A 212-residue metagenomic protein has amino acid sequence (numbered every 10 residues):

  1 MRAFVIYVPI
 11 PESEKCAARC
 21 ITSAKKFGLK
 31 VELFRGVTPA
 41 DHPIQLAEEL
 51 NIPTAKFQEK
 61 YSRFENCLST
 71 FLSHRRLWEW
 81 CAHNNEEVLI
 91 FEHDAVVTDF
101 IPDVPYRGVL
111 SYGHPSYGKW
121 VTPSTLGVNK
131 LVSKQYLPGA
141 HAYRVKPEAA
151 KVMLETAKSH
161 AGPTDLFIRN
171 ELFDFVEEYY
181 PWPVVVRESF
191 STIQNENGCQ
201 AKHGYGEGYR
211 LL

Functional and structural regions predicted by a protein language model:
M1-F91, A95-L212: An acidic/histidine-cluster motif and surrounding catalytic segment that typifies divalent-metal-assisted enzyme active
